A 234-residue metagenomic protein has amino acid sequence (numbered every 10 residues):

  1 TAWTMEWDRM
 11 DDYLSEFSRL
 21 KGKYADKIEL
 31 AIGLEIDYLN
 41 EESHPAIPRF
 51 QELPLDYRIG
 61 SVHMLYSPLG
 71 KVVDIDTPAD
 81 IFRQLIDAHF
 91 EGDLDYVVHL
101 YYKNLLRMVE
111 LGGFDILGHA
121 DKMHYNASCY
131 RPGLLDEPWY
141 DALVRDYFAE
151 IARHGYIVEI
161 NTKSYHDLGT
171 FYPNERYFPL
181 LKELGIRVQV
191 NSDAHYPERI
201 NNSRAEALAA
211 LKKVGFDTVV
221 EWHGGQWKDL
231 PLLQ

Functional and structural regions predicted by a protein language model:
T1-P78, E91, D95, R199: A metal-dependent hydrolase metal-coordination microenvironment
D11-S18, H99-Y102, R145, A205: Generic alpha-helical structural signal
D12, E41-E42, L100, A142 (+1 more regions): Short, conserved clusters of charged catalytic residues that mark active-site and nucleotide-handling motifs
S15-D26, I47-D56, V109-G113, Y147-G155 (+1 more regions): Acidic (Asp/Glu)-rich catalytic clusters
E29-G33, D56-I59, D115-L117, G155-E159 (+2 more regions): Structural preference for beta-strand elements that scaffold enzyme active sites
E35-L39, V62-L65, D121-M123, N161-Y165 (+2 more regions): Active-site beta-loop-alpha junctions enriched in small/polar residues
Y57-A149, I157-V158, S164-D167: Divalent metal-binding pocket/active-site signature
Y130-Q234: Charged catalytic cores and adjacent phosphate/nucleic-acid-binding surfaces used for phosphate/nucleic-acid chemistry
